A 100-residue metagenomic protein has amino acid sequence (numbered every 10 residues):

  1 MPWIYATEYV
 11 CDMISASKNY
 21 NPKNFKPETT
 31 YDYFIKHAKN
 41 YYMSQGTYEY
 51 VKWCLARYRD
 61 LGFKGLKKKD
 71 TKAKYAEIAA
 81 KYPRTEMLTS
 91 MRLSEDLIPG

Functional and structural regions predicted by a protein language model:
M1-G100: Metal-dependent phosphohydrolase cores
